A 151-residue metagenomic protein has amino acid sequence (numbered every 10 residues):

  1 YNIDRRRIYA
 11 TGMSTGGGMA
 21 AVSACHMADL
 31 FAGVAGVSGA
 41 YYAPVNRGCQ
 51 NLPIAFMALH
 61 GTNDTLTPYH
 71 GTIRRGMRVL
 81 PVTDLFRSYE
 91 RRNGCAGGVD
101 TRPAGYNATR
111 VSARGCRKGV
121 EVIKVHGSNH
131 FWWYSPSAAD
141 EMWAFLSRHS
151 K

Functional and structural regions predicted by a protein language model:
Y1-T15, C25-L30: Gly/Ser-rich "nucleophile elbow"/oxyanion-hole loop immediately N-terminal to the catalytic nucleophile in hydrolases
N2-I3, H26-D29, G48-L52, A113-G119: Extracellular/periplasmic catalytic domains that process cell-envelope and extracellular macromolecules
S14-M19, G39: Active-site loop->helix "elbow" adjoining a glycine-rich segment at hydrolase catalytic centers
D29-G39, I54-A55: A conserved short beta-strand
A35-A43, G61-D64: Active-site nucleophile loop of the alpha/beta-hydrolase fold
A55-L59, L80, E90-K151: C-terminal catalytic histidine-bearing segment of alpha/beta-hydrolase fold enzymes
D64-T67, H130-W132: Acidic catalytic loop of the alpha/beta-hydrolase fold
Y69-L80: Short, flexible/disordered intra-domain loops and linkers
